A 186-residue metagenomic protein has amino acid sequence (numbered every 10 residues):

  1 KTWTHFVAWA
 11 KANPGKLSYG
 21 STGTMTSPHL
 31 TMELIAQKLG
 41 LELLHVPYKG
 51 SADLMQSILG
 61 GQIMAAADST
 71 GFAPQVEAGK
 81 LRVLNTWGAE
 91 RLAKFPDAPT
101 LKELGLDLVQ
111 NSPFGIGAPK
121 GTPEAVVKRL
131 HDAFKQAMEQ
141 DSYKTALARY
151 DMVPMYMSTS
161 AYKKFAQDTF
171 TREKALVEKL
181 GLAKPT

Functional and structural regions predicted by a protein language model:
K1-D53, L101, L106, N111-A146: Hinge/capping helix and adjacent helix->loop/strand transition within the periplasmic-binding protein
W3, S51-A52, S69-T70, F95 (+1 more regions): Structural motif corresponding to alpha-helix initiation and N-cap regions
N13-L17, L39-L41, L59-A66, K80-V83 (+1 more regions): Alpha-to-beta junction loops
L34-K38, A52-I63, A73-K80, A166: Short helices/loops that flank or line small-molecule/ion binding pockets
K38-L41, E77, E124-T186: An extracytoplasmic/periplasmic, membrane-proximal ligand-sensing/linker region
L41-E42, V76-T86, A93-L104, K174: Ligand-binding "clamshell"
Y48, A67-D68, T86, M157: Short beta-strand and adjacent tight-turn residues that come in two discontinuous sequence segments and form the edges
S69-G71, G88, K120: Short secondary-structure boundary segments
